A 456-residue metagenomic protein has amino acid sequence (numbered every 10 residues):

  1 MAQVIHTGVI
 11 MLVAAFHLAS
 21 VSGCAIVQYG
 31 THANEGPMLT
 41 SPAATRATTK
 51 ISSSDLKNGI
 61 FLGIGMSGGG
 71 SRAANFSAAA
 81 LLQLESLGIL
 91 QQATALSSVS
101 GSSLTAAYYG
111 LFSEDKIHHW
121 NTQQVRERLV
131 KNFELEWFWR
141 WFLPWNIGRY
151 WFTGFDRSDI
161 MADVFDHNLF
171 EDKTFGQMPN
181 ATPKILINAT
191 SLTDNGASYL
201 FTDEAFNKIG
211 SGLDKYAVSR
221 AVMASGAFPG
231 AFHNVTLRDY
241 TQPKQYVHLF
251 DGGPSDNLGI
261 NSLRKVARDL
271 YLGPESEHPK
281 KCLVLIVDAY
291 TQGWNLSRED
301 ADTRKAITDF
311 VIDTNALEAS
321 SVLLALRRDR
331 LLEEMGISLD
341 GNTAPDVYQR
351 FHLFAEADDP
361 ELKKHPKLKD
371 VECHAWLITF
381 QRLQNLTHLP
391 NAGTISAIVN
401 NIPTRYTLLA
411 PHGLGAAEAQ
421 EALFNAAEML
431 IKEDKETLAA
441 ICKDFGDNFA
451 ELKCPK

Functional and structural regions predicted by a protein language model:
M1-M11: Bacterial N-terminal signal peptides that target proteins for export
V9-V21: Bacterial N-terminal signal peptides
H32-L56: Post-signal peptide N-terminal segment of mature Sec-exported envelope proteins
L62-S71, Q92-A95, I147-F155, K208-I209 (+3 more regions): Second-shell loop/turn segments in exported
G63-G65, S71-T153, D203: Patatin-like phospholipase
R72, L135, W139-F152, H167 (+1 more regions): Active-site gating loop/helix substructures
V247-L249, P254-L258, P274-K456: C-terminal helical/tail subdomains of lipid-metabolizing enzymes
